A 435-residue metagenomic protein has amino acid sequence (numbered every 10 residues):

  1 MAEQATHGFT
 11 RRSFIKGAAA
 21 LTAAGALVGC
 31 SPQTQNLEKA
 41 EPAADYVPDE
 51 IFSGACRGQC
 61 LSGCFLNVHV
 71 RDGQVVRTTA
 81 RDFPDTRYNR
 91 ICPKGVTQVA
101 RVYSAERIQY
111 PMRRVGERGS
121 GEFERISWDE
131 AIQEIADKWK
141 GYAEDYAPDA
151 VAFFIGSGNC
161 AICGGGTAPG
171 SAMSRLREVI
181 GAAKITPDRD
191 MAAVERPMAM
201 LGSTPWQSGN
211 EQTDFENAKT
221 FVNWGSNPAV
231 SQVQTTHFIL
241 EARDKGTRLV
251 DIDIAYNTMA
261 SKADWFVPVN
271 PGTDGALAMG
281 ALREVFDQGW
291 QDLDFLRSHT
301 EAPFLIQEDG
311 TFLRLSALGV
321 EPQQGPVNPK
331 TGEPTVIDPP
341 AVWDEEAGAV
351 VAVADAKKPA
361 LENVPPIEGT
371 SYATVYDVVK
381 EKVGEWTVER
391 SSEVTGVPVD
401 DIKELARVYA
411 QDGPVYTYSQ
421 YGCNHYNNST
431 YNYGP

Functional and structural regions predicted by a protein language model:
A2-D294, S298-A360, I367, S371 (+1 more regions): N-terminal export/assembly segments and adjacent metallocofactor-ligating motifs of anaerobic energy-metabolism
Y110, R248-N257, V378-K380, A406-Y416: Active-site-adjacent bridging/hinge elements
A131-K138, T387, S391, D401-L405: Alpha-helical packing segments of well-folded alpha/beta enzyme cores
F153, N257-K262, E381-T387, G413-Q420: Short acidic (Asp/Glu) and glycine-rich catalytic loops that position anionic groups and cofactors
I180, E389, D400, L405 (+1 more regions): A glycine-rich, hydrophobic/aromatic-adjacent loop/helix-cap motif
D214-A218, W224, V379-T395: Conserved thiamine diphosphate
N270, V394-T395, N428: Glycine- and other small-residue-rich loops at beta-strand/loop junctions that grip anionic moieties
E368-E381: Alpha-helix-centered segments that form part of catalytic cores
